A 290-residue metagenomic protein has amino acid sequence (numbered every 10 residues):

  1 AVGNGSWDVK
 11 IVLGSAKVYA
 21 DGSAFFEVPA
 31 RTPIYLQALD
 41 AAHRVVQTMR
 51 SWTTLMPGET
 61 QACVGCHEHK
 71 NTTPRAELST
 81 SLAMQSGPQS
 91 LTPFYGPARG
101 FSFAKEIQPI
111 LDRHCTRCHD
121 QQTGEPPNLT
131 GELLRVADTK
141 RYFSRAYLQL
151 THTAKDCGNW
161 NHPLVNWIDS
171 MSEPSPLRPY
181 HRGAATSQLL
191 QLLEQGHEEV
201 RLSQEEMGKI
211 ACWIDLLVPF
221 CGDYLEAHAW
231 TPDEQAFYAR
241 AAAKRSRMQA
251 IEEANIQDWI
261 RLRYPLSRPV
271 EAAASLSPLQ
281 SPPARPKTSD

Functional and structural regions predicted by a protein language model:
N4-D21: Short, acidic Ser/Thr/Gly-rich low-complexity loop/linker segments typical of extracellular and cell-surface proteins
D8, P29-P33, Q37-V45, M49-W52 (+1 more regions): Aromatic- and Gly/Pro-enriched helix-to-coil junctions and flexible linker segments
D21-E27: Short, surface-exposed beta-strand/beta-hairpin micro-motifs centered on an aromatic residue
